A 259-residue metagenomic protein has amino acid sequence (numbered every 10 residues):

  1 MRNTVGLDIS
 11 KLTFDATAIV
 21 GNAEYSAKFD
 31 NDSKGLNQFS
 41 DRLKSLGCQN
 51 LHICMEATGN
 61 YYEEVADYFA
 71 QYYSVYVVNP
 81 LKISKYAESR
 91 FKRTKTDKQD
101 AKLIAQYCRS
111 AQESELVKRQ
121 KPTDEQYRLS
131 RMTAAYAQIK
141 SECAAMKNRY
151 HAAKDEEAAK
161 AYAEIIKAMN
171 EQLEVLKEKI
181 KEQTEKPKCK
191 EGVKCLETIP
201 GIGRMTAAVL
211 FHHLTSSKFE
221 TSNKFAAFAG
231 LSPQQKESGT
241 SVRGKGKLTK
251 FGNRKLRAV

Functional and structural regions predicted by a protein language model:
M1-I19, I104: Gly/Thr-rich phosphate-binding beta-strand-loop-beta motif of the actin/hexokinase/Hsp70
R2-T4, N50-I53: Short active-site oxyanion
A23-H52: Nucleic-acid-processing active sites and adjacent nucleic-acid-binding tracks, predominantly divalent metal-dependent
C54-E64: Acidic, metal-coordinating catalytic cores used for nucleic-acid/nucleotide bond scission and strand-transfer chemistry
D67-A70, Y76, P80-C195, I199: Long, charge-rich intrinsically disordered scaffolds of nucleic-acid metabolism proteins
E171-E182, M205-S217, V259: Amphipathic, charged-and-aliphatic alpha-helical interface segments that function as noncatalytic docking
G203-R204, F225: Small-residue hinge/turn detector
L210-V259: Phosphate-backbone recognition surface of nucleic-acid-processing proteins
